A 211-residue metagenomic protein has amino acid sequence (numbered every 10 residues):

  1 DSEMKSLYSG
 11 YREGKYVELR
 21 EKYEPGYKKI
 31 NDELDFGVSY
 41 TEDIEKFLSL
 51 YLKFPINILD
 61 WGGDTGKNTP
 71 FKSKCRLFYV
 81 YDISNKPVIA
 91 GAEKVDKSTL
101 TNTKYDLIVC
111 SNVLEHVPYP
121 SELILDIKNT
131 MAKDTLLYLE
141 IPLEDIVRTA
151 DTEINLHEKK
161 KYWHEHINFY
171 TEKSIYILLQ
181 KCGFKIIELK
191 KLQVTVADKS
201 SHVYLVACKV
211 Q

Functional and structural regions predicted by a protein language model:
D1-T103, L107-S111, E122-I124, Y138 (+3 more regions): Conserved N-terminal segment of class I S-adenosyl-L-methionine
N112-H116: A short His-aromatic
V117-I127, I141: A short, conserved alpha-helix within the catalytic core of class I
M131-L137: Short glycine-dipeptide loop
L139-N168, K173-L178: Short, glycine-/aromatic-enriched active-site segment of Class I SAM-dependent methyltransferases
I146-T149, A197-S201: Flexible glycine/acidic-rich beta-alpha junction loops that bind and position SAM and/or redox cofactors in anaerobic
Y176, Q180-K185, K199-S200: Substrate-binding/catalytic lobe of Class I Rossmann-like enzymes that use SAM or dcSAM, i.e., the mid-to-C-terminal
F184-V194: Conserved S-adenosyl-L-methionine
